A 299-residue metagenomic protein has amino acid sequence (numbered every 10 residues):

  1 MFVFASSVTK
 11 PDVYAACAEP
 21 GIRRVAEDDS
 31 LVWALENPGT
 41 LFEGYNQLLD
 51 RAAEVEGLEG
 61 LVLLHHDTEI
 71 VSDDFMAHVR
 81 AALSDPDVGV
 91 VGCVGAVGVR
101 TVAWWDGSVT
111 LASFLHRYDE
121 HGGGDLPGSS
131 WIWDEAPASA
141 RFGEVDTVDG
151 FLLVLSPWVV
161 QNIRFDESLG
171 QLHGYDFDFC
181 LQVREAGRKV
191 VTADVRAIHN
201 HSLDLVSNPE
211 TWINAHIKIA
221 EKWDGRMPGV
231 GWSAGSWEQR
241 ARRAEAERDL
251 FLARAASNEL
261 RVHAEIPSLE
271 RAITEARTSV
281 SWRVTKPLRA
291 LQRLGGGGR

Functional and structural regions predicted by a protein language model:
M1-R24, V32-L35: N-proximal low-complexity "stem/linker" segments adjacent to membrane-targeting elements
P38, E69, D73-R117: Conserved donor NDP-sugar-binding/catalytic core segment of glycosyltransferases
N46-G60: Active-site nucleotide-sugar/metal-binding loop of Leloir-type enzymes
L58-E69: Short beta-strand-to-loop acidic/aromatic patch adjacent to the donor-nucleotide binding site
E120-L155: A recurrent flexible, glycine/aromatic-enriched loop bordering the glycosyltransferase active site that acts as
T147-G150, P157, Q161-I198: Donor nucleotide-sugar recognition loop
R188-T211, K218-K222, G235-E238: Active-site donor/metal-binding and catalytic loop motifs of nucleotide-sugar-dependent glycosylation enzymes
W232-R299: Boundary detector for helix-to-coil junctions that initiate low-complexity/charged tails
